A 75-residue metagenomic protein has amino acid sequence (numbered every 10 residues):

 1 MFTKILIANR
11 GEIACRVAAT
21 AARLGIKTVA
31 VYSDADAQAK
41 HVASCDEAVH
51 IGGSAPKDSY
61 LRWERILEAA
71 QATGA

Functional and structural regions predicted by a protein language model:
M1-A75: ATP-binding N-terminal substructure of ATP-dependent carboxylate-amine bond-forming enzymes
